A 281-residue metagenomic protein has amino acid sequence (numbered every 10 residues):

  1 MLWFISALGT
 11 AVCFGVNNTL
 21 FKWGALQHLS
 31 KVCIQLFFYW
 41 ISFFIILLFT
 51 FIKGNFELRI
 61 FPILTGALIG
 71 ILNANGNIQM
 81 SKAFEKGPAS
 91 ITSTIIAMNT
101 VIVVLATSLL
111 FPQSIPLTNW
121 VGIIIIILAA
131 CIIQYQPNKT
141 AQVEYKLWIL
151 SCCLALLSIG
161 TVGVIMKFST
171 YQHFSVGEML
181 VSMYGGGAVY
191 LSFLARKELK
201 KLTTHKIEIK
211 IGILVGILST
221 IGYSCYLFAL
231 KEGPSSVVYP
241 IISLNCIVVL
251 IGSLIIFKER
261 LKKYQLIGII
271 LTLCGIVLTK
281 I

Functional and structural regions predicted by a protein language model:
M1-I71, N77-K86, Y135-C153, Y184-L214 (+2 more regions): Membrane-interface interhelical linkers
M1-L8, M98-L157, K263-I281: Juxtamembrane helix-loop boundary signature in multi-pass membrane transporters
G15, T19, L47, G70-N75 (+6 more regions): Hydrophobic/small/kink-forming positions within alpha-helical transmembrane segments of polytopic membrane proteins
G24, I34, A83, I95 (+6 more regions): Hydrophobic/aromatic residues within transmembrane alpha-helices of multi-pass small-molecule transporters
L29-S30, P88-A89, S114-I115, F174-S175 (+2 more regions): A helix-boundary/kink motif common to multi-pass secondary transporters, especially Major Facilitator Superfamily
I41-I45, I95-L109, I125, G186-Y190 (+3 more regions): Alpha-helical transmembrane segments of compact multi-pass small-molecule transporters, enriched in specific families
I45-G54, V103-N119, L157-Q172, L218-S235 (+1 more regions): Hydrophobic alpha-helical transmembrane segments in multi-pass integral membrane proteins
I46-T50, N77-M80, V104-S108, I126-Q134 (+4 more regions): Structural signal for membrane-spanning alpha-helices in multi-pass inner-membrane proteins, emphasizing helix cores
